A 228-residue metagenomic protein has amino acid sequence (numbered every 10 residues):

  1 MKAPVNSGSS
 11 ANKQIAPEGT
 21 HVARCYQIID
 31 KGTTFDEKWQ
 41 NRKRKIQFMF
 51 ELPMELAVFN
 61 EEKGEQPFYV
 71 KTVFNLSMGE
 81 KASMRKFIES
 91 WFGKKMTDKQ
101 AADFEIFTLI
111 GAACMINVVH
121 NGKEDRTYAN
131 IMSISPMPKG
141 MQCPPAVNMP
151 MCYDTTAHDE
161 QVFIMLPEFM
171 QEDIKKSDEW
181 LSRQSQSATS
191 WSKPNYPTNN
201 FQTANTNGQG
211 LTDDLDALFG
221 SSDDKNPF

Functional and structural regions predicted by a protein language model:
M1-F228: Short beta-rich binding modules
